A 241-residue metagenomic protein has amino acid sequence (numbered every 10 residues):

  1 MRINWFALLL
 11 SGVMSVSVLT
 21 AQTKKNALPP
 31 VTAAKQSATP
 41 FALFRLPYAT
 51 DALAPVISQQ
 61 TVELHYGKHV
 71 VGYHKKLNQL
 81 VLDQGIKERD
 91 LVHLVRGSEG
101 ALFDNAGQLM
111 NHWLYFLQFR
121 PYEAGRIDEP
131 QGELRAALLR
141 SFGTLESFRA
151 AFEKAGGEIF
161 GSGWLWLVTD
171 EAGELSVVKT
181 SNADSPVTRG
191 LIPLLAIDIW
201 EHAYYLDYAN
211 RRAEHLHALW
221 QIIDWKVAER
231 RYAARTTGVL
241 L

Functional and structural regions predicted by a protein language model:
M1-W5: Positively charged n-region of N-terminal signal peptides that target proteins for export
A7-S17: Bacterial N-terminal signal peptides
Q22-L241: Feature for soluble, non-membrane regions of globular proteins
